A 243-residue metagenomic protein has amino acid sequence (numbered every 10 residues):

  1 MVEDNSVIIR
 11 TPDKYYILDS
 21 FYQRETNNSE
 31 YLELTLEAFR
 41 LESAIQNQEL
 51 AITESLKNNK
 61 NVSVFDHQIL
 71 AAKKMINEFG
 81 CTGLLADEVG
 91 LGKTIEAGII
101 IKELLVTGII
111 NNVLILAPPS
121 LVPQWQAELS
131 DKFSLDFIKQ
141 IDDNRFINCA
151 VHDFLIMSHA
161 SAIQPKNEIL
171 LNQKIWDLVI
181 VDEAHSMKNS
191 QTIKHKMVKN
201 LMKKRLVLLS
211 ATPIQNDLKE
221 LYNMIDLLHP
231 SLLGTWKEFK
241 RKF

Functional and structural regions predicted by a protein language model:
V2-Y22, T26-S29, F39, S43-H67 (+5 more regions): SF2 helicase/translocase NTPase motor core, specifically the RecA-like lobe 1 inter-motif segment between Walker
K73-T82: Phosphate-binding P-loop
T82-A86, L114, V207: Short hydrophobic/aromatic beta-strand immediately N-terminal to the Walker A/P-loop
E88-V89, A160, E183-H185, A211-P213: Conserved Walker B
N200-L206, L227: A mobile, often basic/glycine-rich helix-loop segment that functions as the active-site lid/recognition loop
K204-D217: Conserved helicase ATPase motor motifs in RecA-like P-loop NTPase domains
L221-G234: A short helix-turn-beta junction within AAA+ P-loop NTPase domains corresponding to the substrate/partner-engaging
G234-K240: Flexible, disordered linker segments and immediate boundary regions flanking tandem C2H2 zinc-finger modules
